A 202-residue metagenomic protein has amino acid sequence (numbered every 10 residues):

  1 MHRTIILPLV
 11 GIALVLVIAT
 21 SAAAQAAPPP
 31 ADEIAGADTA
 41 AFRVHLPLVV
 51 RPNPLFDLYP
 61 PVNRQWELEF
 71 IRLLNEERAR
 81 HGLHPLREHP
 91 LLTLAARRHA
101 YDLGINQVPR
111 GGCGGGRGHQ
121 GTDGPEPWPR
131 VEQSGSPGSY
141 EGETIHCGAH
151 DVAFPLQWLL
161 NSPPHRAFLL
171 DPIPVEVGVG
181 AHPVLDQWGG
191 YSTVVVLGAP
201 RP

Functional and structural regions predicted by a protein language model:
M1-V10: Bacterial N-terminal signal peptides that target proteins for export
L9-A19: Bacterial N-terminal signal peptides
S21-A23: Juxtamembrane cytosolic interface motif at the C-terminal end of transmembrane helices
Q25-P202: Functional surface patches built around histidine and acidic residues
